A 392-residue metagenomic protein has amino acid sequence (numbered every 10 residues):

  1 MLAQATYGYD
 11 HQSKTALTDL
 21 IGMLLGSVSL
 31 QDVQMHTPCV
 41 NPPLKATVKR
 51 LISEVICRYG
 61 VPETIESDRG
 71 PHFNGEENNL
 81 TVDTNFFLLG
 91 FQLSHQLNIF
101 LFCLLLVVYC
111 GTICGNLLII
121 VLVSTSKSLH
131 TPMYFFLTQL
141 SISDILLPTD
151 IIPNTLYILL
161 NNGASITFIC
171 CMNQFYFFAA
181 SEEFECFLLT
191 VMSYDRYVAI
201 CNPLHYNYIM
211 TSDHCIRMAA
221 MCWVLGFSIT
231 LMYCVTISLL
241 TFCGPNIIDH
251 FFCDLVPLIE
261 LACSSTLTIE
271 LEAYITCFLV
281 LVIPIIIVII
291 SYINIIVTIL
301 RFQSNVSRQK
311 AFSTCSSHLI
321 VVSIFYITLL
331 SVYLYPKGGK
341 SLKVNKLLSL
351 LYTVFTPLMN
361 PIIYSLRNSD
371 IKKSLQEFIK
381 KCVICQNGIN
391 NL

Functional and structural regions predicted by a protein language model:
M1-E77: Retroviral integrase
E76-L392: Transmembrane helical core of 7TM receptor-like proteins
